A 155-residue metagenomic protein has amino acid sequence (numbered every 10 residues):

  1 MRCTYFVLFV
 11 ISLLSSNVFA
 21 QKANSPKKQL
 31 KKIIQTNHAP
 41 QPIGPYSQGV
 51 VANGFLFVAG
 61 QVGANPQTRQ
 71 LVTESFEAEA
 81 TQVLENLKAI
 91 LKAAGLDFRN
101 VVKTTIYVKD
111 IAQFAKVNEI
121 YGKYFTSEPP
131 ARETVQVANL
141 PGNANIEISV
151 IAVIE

Functional and structural regions predicted by a protein language model:
Y5, N17-E85, A89-R99, V108-E155: N-terminal presequence-like segments and the immediate start of the first folded domain
Y5-L13: Sec-dependent N-terminal signal peptides
V102-T104: Surface-exposed aromatic
